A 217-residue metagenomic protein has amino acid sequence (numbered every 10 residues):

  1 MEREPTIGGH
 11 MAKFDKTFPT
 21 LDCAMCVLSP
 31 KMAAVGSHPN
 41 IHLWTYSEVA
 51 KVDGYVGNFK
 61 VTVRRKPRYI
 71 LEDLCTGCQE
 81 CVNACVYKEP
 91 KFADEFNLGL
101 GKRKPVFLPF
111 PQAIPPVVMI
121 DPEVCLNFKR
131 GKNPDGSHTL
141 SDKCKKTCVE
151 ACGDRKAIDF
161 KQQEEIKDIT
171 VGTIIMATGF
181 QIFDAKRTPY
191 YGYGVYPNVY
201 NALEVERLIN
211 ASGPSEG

Functional and structural regions predicted by a protein language model:
M1-T6, N40, D53-K60, T76 (+5 more regions): Iron-sulfur cluster-binding cysteine motifs and their immediate structural context in ferredoxin-like electron-transfer
P5-T6, A50, K66-R68, E165 (+3 more regions): Short, glycine-/Ser/Thr-/acidic-enriched flexible segments
A12-V49, D94-I120, E165, P189-I209: N-terminal glycine-rich dinucleotide-binding loop that anchors FAD/FMN and/or NAD(P) in oxidoreductases
R65-T76: Cys/His-rich Zn2+-binding cysteine-cluster or related metal-binding knuckle/ribbon modules and their
L71-E72, A84-V86, F183-R187, L208-A211: Short helix/loop capping segments that flank catalytic or ligand/cofactor-binding pockets
V86-K88, F92, M176-G194: Flavin (primarily FAD) binding-site architecture
G172-T173: Conserved acidic residues
E216-G217: Short, intrinsically disordered, charge-balanced linker/junction segments flanking boundaries in proteins
